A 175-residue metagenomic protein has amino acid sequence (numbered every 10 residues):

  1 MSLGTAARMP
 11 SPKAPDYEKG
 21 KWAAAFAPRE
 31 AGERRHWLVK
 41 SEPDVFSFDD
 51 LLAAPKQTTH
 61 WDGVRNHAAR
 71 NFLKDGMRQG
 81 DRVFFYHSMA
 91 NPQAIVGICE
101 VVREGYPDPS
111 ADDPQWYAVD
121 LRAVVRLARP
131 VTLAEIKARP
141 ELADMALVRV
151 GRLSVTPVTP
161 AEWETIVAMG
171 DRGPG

Functional and structural regions predicted by a protein language model:
S2-R78, G173-G175: Compositionally biased, charged N-terminal/linker segments
K40-E42, V124, V158: Structured loops at beta-to-helix junctions and adjacent beta-edge loops in soluble globular domains
D44-F46, A128, T165: Short, acidic Gly/Pro/Ser/Thr-rich loop/turn segments
D50, P130-I136, V167-M169: Short, charged, solvent-exposed linker or helix-capping segments at domain edges/interfaces that act as flexible hinges
Y86-P92: Short, charged beta-turn/beta-strand-edge "cap" motif at the junction between a beta-strand and an adjacent loop
A94-V155: Aromatic- and Lys/Arg-enriched surface recognition patch
V158-G175: Charged phosphate-binding loop/patch that engages nucleotide di/tri-phosphates or the phosphate backbone of nucleic
